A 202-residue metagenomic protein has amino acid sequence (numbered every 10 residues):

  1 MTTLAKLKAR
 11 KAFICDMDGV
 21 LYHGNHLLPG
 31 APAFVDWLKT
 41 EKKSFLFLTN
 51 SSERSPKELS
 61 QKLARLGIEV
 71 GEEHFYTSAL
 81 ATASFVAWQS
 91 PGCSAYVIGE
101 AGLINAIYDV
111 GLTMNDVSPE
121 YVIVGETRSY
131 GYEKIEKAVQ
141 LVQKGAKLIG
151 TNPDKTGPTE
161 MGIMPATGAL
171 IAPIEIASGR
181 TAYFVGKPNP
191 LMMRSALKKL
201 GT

Functional and structural regions predicted by a protein language model:
M1-M17, L21-T202: HAD-like aspartate-dependent phosphatase fold
